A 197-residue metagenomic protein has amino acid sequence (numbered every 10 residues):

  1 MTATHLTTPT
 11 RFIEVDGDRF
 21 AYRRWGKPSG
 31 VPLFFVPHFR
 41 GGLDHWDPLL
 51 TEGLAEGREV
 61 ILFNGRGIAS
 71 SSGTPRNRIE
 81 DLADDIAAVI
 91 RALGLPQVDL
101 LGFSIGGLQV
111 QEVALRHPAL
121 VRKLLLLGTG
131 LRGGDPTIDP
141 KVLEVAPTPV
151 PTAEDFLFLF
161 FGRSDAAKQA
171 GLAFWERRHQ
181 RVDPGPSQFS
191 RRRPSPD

Functional and structural regions predicted by a protein language model:
T2-R19: N-terminal cap/lid segment of alpha/beta-hydrolase-fold proteins
D16-S72: Conserved HGGG/HGGXW glycine-rich cap/lid loop of the alpha/beta-hydrolase fold
P32, E59, P96-D99, L120-K123: Structural signature of beta-strand start/N-cap positions in the alpha/beta core of ABC transporter nucleotide-binding
P48, E52, E56, A88 (+1 more regions): Short, well-ordered alpha-helices that flank and scaffold nucleotide-derived cofactor binding pockets
I61-L101: Active-site loop/oxyanion-hole signature of alpha/beta-hydrolase fold enzymes
G102, G106, V110: Gly/Ala-rich beta-loop-alpha elbow adjacent to hydrolase catalytic centers
Q111, L115, R122-A153: Flexible "cap/lid" loop of the alpha/beta hydrolase fold
A153-D197: Conserved alpha/beta-hydrolase catalytic His-Asp/Glu region
